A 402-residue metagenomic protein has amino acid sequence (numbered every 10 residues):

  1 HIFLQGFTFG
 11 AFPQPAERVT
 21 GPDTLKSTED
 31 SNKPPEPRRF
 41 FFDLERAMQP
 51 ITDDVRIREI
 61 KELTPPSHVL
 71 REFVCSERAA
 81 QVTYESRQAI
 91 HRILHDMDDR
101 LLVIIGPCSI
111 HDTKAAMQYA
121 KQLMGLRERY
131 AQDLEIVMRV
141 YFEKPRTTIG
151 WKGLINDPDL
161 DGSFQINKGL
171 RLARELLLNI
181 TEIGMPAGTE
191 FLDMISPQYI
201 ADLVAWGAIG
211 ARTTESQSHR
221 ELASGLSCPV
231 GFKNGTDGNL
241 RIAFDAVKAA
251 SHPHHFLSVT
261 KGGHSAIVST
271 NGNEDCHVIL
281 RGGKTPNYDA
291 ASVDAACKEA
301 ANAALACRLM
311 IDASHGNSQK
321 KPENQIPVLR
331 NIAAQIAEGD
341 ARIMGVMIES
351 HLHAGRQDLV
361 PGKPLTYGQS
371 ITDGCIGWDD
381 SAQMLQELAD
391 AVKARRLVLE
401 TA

Functional and structural regions predicted by a protein language model:
F3-L4, F41-F42: Short hydrophobic targeting helices and cationic amphipathic motifs that mediate membrane/organellar targeting
F9, D30-F41: Positively charged N-terminal leader segments that act as targeting/secretion signals
P13-A16, G21: N-terminal polybasic/positive-inside topogenic patches
Q49-D53, E62, A120, D133-Y288 (+10 more regions): Active-site-facing alpha/beta catalytic cores
I57-L94: N- or domain-start disorder-to-order transition segments that initiate the globular core
L102-A115, D373: Conserved phosphate/anionic-ligand binding catalytic regions in large, soluble enzymes, centered on
G106, I311, G377: Conserved, mostly hydrophobic/aromatic
H351-A394: Internal helix-turn-beta structural module
